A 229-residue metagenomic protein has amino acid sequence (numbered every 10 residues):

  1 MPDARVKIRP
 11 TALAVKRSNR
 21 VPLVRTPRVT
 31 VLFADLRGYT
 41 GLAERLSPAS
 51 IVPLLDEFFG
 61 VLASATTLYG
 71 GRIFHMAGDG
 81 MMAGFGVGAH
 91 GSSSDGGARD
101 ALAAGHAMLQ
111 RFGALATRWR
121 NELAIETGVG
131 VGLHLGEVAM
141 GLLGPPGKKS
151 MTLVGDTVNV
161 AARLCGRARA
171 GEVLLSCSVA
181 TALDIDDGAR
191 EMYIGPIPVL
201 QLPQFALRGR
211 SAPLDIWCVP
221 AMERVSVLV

Functional and structural regions predicted by a protein language model:
M1-P27, I197: Regulatory cytosolic signal-relay segments
R17-A103: Catalytic NTP-binding/metal-coordinating core of nucleotidyl cyclase/transferase enzymes
V31, M81, V129-L135, I216: A structural signal for short, well-ordered beta-strand segments
D56-G71, V87-V131, L135, D156-C165 (+1 more regions): Alpha-helical scaffold within the catalytic cores of cyclic-nucleotide enzymes
G84-G96, V131-S150, A170-G171: Catalytic strand-loop-helix junctions within cyclic-nucleotide turnover domains
L135, L143, D156-T181: Catalytic/regulatory signature loops of cyclic-dinucleotide turnover enzymes and related class III nucleotidyl cyclases
L143-G155, G188-P196: Short, surface-exposed loop/helix-turn segments at secondary-structure junctions that function as lids/hinges flanking
A170-V229: Cytosolic regulatory/linker segments at or just downstream of nucleotide-handling modules in signal-transduction
